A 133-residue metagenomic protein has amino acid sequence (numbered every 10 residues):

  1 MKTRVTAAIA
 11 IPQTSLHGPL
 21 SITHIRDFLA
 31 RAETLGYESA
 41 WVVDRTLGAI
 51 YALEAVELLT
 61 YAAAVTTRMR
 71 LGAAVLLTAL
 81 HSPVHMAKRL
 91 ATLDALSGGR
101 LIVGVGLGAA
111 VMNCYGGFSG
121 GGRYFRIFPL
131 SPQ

Functional and structural regions predicted by a protein language model:
M1-V65: N-terminal beta1-alpha1-beta2 module of alpha/beta enzyme domains
K2-S21, A79-Q133: Flexible, glycine-rich active-site loops centered on histidine and acidic residues that chelate a metal or position
L35, L59, L76-L77, L101: Generic leucine side-chain signal with a strong bias for well-ordered alpha-helical environments
G36, T67, S97-G99: Active-site-proximal glycine-rich helix-loop-beta segment
A40, L71, L101-V103: Hydrophobic residues within beta-strands of alpha/beta enzymes
V43, A74, G104-G106: Structural motif
T46-I50, L76-H81: Glycine-rich "substrate-gating" loop/helix at the edge of Rossmann-like oxidoreductase active sites
T66-A74: Conserved catalytic cysteine-centered active-site region of acyl-thioester-dependent Claisen-condensing enzymes
